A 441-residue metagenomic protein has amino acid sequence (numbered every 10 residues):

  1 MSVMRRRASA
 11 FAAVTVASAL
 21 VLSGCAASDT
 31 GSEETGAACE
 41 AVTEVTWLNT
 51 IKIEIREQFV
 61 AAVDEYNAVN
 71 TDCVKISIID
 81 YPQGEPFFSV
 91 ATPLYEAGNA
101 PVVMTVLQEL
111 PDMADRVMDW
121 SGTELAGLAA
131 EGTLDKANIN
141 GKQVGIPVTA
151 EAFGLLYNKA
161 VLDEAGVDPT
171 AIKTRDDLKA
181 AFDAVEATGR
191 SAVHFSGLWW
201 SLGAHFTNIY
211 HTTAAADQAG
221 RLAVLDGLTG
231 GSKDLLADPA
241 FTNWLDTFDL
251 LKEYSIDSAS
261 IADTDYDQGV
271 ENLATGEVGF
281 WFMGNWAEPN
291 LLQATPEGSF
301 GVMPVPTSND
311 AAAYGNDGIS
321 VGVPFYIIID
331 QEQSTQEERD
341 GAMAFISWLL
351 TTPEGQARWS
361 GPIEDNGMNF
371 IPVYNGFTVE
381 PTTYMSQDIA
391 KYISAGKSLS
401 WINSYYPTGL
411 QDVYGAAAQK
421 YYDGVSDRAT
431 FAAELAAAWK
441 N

Functional and structural regions predicted by a protein language model:
S2-S18, L22-E109, A357, A437-N441: Conserved N-terminal structural module of periplasmic/extracytoplasmic solute-binding proteins
E65, V69-G132, N138, V144 (+4 more regions): Extracytoplasmic "Venus flytrap"/periplasmic binding protein-like
A68, A165, Q293-P362: Extracytoplasmic/periplasmic substrate-recognition and gating elements
D80-V90, K173-K179, A259-A274: Short helix-initiation/N-cap motifs at beta->coil->alpha
G127-L162, S191-A192, A313-S320, K397-I402: A structural signal for short loop-to-beta-strand junctions that line the ligand-binding cleft of periplasmic/secreted
K179-K233: Extracytoplasmic/periplasmic solute-binding protein
D226-A262: Glycine-centered hinge/linker elements that transmit conformational signals in sensory and ligand-binding systems
D365-P372, Y384-W439: C-terminal capping/gating helix-and-loop segments adjacent to ligand/active sites or protein-protein/ligand interfaces
